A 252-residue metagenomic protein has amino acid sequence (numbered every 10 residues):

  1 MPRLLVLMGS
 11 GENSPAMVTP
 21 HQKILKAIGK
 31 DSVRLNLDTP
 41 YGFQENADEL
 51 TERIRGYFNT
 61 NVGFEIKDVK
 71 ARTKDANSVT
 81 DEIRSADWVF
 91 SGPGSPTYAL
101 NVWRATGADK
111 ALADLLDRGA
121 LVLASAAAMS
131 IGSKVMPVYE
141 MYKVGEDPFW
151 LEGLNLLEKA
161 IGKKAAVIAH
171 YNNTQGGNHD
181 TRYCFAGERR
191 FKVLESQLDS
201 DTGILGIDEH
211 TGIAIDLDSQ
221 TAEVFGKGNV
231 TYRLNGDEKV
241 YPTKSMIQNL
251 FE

Functional and structural regions predicted by a protein language model:
M1-D31, Y41-E52, G56-Y57, P137 (+1 more regions): C-terminal and late-domain segments of enzyme folds
L7, K67-D68, F90-S91, V122-A124 (+1 more regions): General beta-strand structural signal in soluble alpha/beta enzymes
G11, G94-P96, A127: Short glycine-rich anion-binding loops that position phosphate/pyrophosphate groups of nucleotides and phosphorylated
Y41-Y98: Portal/gating segments that form or line small-molecule/metal binding sites
E82, A105-G119: Catalytic-core regions built around general acid/base machinery
A86, R118-G119, D201: Short, well-ordered alpha-helix to beta-strand connector turns
F90-G92, L115-M136: Catalytic nucleophile loop
P96-A105, N178: Glycine/threonine-rich flexible loop motifs
